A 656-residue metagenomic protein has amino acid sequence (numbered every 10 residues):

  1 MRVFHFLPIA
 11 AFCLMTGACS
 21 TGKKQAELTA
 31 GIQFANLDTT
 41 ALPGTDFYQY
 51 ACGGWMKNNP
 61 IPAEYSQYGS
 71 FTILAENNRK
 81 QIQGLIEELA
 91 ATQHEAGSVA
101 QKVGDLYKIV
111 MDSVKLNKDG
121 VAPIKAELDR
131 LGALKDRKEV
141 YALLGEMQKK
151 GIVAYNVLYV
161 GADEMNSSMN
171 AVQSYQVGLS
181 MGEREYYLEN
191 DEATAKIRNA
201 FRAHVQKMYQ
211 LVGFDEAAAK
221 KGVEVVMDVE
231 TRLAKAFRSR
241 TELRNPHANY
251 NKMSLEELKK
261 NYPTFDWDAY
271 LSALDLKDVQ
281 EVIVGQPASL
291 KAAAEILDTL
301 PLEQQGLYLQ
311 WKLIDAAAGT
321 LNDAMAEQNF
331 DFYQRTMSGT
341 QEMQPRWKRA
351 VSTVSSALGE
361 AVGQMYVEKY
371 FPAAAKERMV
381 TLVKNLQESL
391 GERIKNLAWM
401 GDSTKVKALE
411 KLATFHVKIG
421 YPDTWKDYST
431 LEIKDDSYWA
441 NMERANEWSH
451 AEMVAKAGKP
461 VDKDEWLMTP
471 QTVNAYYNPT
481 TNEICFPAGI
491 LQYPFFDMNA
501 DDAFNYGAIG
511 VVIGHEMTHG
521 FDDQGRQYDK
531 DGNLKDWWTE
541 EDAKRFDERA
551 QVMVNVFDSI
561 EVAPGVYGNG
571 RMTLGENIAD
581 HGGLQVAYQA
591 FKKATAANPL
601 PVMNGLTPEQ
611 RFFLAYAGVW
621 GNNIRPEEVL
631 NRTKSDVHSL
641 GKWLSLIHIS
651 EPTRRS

Functional and structural regions predicted by a protein language model:
M1-L7: Bacterial N-terminal signal peptides that target proteins for export
G17-A18: C-terminal motif of bacterial Sec signal peptides marking the signal peptidase cleavage site
K23-A35: Short, Gly/Pro- and small/polar-rich lid/capping loops
L42-T45, Y50-V110: Active-site-surrounding "flap" and adjacent substrate/cofactor-binding loops of secreted or lumenal enzymes, prototyped
D46-Q49, Q173, E483-C485, G520: Structural recognition of the beta-strand scaffold that forms the well-ordered cores of secreted hydrolase catalytic
L89-T381, N385: Noncatalytic, helix-rich "gating/capping" subdomain that lines the substrate-entry/channel surface of large enzyme
V226, N261-T264, I283, P287 (+6 more regions): Intrinsically disordered, low-complexity linker/terminal regions across diverse proteins
